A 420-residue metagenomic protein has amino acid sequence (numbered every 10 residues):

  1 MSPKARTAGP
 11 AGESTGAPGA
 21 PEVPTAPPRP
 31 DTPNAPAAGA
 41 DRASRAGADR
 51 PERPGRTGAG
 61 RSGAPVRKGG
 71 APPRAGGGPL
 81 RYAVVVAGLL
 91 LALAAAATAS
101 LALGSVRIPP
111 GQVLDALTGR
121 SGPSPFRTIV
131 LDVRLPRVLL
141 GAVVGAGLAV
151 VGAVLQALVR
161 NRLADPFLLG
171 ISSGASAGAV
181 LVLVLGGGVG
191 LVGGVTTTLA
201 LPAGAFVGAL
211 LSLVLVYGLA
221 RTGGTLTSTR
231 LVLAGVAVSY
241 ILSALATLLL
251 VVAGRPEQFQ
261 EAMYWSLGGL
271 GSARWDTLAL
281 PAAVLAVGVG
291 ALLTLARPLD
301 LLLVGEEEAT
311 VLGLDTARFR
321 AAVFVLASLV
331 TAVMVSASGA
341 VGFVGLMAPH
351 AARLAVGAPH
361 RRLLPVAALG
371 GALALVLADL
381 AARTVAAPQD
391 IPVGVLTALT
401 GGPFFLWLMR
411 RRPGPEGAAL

Functional and structural regions predicted by a protein language model:
S2-A17, P21-N34, R42-R45, R50-L420: Alpha-helical transmembrane segments in inner-membrane proteins
